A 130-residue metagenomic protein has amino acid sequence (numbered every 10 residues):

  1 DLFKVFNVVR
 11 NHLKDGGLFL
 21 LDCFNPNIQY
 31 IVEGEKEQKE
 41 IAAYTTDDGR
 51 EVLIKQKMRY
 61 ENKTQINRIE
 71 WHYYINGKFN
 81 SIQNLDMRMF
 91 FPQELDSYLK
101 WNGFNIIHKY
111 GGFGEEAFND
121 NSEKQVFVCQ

Functional and structural regions predicted by a protein language model:
D1-L2, N121: Residues at alpha-helix caps and immediate loop-helix transition turns in enzyme cores, especially N- and C-cap
F3-L18: A short glycine-rich, Lys/Arg-flanked "PGG" loop and its adjoining helix->strand segment in the class I
F19-L20, I106: A short hydrophobic/small-residue beta-strand
L20-Q93: SAM-dependent methyltransferase
D86-Q130: C-terminal lobe and adjacent flexible extensions of AdoMet/dcAdoMet transferase-like proteins
